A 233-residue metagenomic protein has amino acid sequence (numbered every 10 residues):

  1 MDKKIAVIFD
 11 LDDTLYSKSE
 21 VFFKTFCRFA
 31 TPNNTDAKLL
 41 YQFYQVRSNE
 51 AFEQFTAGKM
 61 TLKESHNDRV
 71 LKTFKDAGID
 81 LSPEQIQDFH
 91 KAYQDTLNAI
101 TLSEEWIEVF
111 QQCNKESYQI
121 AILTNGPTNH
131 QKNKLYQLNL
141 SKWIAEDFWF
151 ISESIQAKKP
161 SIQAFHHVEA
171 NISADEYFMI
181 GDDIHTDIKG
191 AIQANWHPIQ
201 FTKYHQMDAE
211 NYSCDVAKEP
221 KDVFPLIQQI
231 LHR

Functional and structural regions predicted by a protein language model:
M1-K4, Q111, P127-R233: Asp-based, Mg2+/Mn2+-dependent phosphohydrolase catalytic module
D2-L11, L15-E104: N-terminal helical cap/lid subdomain that shapes the substrate entry/recognition surface in HAD-like hydrolases
I8-D10, L123, I180-G181: Generic enzyme active-site microenvironment
V21-R28, R69-K72, E108, Q163 (+3 more regions): Alpha-helical elements of Rossmann-like donor-binding domains used by nucleotide-donor carbohydrate transfer enzymes
T61, I100, I122, Y177-M179: Residue-level marker of alpha-helix boundaries and capping positions
K75, N114, I192: Anion (oxyanion) recognition and catalysis
Q85-H90, D95-A99, W106-N139, F148-S152: Substrate-recognition element of Asp-dependent hydrolases with the DxDx(T/V) motif
